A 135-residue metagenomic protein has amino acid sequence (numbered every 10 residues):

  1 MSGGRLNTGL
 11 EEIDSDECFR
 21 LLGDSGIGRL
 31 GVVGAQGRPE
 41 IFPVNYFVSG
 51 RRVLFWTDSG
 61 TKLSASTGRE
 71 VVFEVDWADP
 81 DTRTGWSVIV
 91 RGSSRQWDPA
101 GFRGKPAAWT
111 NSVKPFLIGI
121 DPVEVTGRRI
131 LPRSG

Functional and structural regions predicted by a protein language model:
M1-G23: Extreme N-terminal tail/first-helix region
E11, Q96, V125-G135: Short, charged, intrinsically disordered terminal tails
E11-D16, L54-T57, G101-R103: Charged, amphipathic alpha-helical segments
G23-S25, R38-E40, S87, N111-V113: Short solvent-exposed loop/turn micro-motifs enriched in small/polar/acidic residues
S25-D58: Short beta-strand segments
Q36-G37, T61-S64, S134: Short, surface-exposed beta-strand-loop junctions and turns on beta-sheet-rich folds
N45-V48, S93-Q96, S134: A short, sequence-level motif marking secondary-structure junctions
D58-L117, D121-E124: Short, structured beta-strand-loop surface elements
